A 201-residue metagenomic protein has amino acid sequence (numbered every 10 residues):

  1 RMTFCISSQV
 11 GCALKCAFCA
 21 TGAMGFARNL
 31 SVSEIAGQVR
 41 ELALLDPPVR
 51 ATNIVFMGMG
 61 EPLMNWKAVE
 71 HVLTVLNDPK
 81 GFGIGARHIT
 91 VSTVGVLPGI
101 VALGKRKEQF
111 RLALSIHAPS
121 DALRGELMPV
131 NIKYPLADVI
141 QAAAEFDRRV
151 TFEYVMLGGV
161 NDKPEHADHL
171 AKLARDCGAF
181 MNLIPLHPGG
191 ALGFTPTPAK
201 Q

Functional and structural regions predicted by a protein language model:
R1-S8, V39-V49: N-terminal [4Fe-4S]-dependent radical SAM core
M2-S33: Canonical Radical SAM [4Fe-4S] cluster-binding loop centered on the CxxxCxxC motif and its immediate flanking residues
E34, Q38, H71-V72: Alpha-helical scaffold elements adjacent to nucleotide-binding pockets in ATP/GTP-utilizing enzyme cores
A43-K200: Conserved AdoMet/S-adenosylmethionine-binding subsite of the radical SAM
